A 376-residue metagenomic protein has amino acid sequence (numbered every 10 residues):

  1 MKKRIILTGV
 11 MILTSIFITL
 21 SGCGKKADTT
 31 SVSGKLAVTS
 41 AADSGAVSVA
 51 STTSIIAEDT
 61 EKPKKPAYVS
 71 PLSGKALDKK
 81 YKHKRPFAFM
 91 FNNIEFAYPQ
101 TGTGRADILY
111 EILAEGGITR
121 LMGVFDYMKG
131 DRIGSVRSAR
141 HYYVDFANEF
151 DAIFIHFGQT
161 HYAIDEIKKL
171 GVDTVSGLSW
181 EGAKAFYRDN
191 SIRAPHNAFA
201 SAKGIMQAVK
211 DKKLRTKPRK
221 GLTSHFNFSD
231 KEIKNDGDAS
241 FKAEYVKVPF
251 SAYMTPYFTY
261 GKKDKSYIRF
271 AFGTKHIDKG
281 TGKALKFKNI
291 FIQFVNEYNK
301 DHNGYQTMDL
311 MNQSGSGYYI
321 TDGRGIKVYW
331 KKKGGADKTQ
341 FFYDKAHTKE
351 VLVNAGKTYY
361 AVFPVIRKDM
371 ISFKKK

Functional and structural regions predicted by a protein language model:
K2-D28: Sec-dependent N-terminal signal peptides of Gram-positive bacterial secreted proteins and lipoproteins
G9-M11, F17, S31, A37 (+1 more regions): Detector for intrinsically disordered, low-structure N-terminal pre-sequences
G34-V38, D43-A106, E115-K376: A surface/extracellular/periplasmic glyco- and lipid-processing/surface-interacting theme
I112: Change "in soluble alpha/beta enzymes" to "in soluble alpha/beta proteins
